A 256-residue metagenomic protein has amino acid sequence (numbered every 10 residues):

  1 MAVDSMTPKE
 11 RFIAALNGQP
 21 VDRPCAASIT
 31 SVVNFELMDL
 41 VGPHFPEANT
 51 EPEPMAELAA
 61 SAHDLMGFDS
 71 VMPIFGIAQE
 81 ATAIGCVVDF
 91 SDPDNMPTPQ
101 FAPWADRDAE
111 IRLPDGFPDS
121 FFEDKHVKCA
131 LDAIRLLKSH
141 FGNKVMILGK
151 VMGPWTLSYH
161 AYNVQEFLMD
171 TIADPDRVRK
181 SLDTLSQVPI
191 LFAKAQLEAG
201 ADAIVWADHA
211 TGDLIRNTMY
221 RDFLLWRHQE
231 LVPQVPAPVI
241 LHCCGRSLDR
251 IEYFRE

Functional and structural regions predicted by a protein language model:
M1-E36, H44-F45, L58, D69 (+2 more regions): Active-site loop segments of alpha/beta catalytic cores
L37-I77: Segments that shape or occlude catalytic/ligand-binding pockets
M38-G42, A81-D92: Glycine-rich loop at the start of a catalytic domain that most often binds anionic cofactors/ligands
M55, E80-T82, D89, T98 (+1 more regions): Alpha-helix termini
P73-A83, G149-T156: Short, glycine/charge-rich beta-strand/loop segments that flank catalytic centers and engage negatively charged groups
R107-P114: Residues forming anionic-ligand binding surfaces in small-molecule and nucleic-acid pockets of primarily soluble enzymes
